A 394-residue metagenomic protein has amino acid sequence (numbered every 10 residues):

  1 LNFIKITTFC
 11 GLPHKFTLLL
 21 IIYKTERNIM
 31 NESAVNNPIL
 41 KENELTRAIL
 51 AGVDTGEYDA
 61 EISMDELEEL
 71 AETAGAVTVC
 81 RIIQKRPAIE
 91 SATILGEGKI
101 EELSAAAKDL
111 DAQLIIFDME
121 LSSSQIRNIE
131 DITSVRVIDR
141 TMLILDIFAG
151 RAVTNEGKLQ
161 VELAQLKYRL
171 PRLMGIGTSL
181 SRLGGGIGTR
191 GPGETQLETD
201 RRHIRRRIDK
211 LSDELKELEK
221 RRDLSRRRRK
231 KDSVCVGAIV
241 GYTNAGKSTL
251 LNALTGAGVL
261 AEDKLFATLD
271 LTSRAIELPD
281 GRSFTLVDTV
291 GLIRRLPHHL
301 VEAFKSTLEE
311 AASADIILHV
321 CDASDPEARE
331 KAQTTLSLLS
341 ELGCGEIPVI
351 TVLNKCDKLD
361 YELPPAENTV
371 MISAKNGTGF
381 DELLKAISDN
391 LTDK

Functional and structural regions predicted by a protein language model:
T8-R140, I144-L145: N-terminal accessory targeting/assembly segments
E32-P38, D65, A88-E101, V290-A312 (+1 more regions): Switch II of P-loop NTPase G domains
D54-Y58, R86-A88, E120-S123, M142-L145 (+4 more regions): Conserved nucleotide-binding/hydrolysis micro-motifs of P-loop NTPases
E66, T73, D109, N128 (+9 more regions): Residues on one face of amphipathic alpha-helical coiled coils
E68-L70, S104, S123-D131, K305-T369: Conserved C-terminal guanine-recognition region of P-loop GTPase G domains, centered on the G4
V135-G150, E156-K158, A164-G185, I347-I350 (+1 more regions): Canonical P-loop GTPase G-domain recognition
T189-R206, K210-R294, H298: Conserved G1/Walker A P-loop phosphate-binding module
